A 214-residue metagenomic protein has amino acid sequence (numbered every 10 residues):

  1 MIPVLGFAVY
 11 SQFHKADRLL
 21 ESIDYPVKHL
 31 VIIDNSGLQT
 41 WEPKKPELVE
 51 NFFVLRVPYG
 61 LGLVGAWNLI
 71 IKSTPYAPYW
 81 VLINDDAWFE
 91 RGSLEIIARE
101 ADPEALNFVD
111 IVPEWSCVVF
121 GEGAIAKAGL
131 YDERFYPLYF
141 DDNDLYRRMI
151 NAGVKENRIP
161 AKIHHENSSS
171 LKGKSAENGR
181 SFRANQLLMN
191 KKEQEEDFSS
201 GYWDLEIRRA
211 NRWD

Functional and structural regions predicted by a protein language model:
S11-Y25: Short, well-formed alpha-helical segments that are part of the catalytic scaffolds of diverse glycosyltransferases
K28-L38, L55-V57: Short beta-strand/loop segment that forms part of the nucleotide-sugar
I33-K44, D86-W88: A conserved acidic beta->alpha catalytic loop
V57-T74: Glycine-rich, basic loop-to-helix element that forms the pyrophosphate-binding segment of sugar-nucleotide handling
A77-W88: Short beta-strand-to-loop acidic/aromatic patch adjacent to the donor-nucleotide binding site
G92-V109: Conserved donor-nucleotide/metal-binding helix-loop-beta segment in metal-dependent transferases, i.e., the alpha-helix
E122-Y139, R148-V154, R158-I159: Aromatic-glycine-rich donor-binding/catalytic loop that engages nucleotide-sugar donors across glycosyltransferases
N143-D214: C-terminal catalytic/acceptor-binding lobe
